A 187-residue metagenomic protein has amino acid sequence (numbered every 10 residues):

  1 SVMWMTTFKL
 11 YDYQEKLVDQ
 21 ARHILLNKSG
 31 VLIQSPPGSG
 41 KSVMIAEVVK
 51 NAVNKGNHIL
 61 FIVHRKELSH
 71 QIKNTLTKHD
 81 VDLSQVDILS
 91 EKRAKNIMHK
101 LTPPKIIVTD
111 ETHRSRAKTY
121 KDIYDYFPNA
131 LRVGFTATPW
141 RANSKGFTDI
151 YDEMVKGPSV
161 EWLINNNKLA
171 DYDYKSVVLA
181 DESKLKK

Functional and structural regions predicted by a protein language model:
W4-L32: Conserved pre-motif I regulatory segment
R22-H23, S42-K55: Walker A/P-loop NTP-binding motif
K28-E47: Walker A/P-loop
M44, N57-T75: Conserved Walker A/P-loop ATP-binding site and its immediately adjacent core in helicase/helicase-like ATPase domains
H58, P104-I106, N129-V133: Loop/turn-to-beta-strand initiation segments
H70-Q71, L76-P103: Inter-Walker segment of RecA-like/P-loop motor cores
D110-E111: Walker B catalytic acidic pair
A117-A170: Post-DEXD/H (motif II) to motif III coupling segment of the RecA-like Helicase ATP-binding lobe
